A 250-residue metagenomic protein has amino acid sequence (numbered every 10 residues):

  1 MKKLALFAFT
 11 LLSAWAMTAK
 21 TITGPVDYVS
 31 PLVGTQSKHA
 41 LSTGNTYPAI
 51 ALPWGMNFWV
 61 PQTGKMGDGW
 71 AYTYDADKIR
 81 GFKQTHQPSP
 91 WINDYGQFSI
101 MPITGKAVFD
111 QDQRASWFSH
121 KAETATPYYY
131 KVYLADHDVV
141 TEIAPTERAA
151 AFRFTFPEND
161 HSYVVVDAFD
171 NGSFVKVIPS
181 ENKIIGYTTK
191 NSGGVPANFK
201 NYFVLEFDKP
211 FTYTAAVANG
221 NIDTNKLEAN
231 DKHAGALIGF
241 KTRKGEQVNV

Functional and structural regions predicted by a protein language model:
M1-T21: Bacterial Sec-dependent N-terminal signal peptides
K20-V250: Accessory carbohydrate-recognition regions in carbohydrate-active enzymes
